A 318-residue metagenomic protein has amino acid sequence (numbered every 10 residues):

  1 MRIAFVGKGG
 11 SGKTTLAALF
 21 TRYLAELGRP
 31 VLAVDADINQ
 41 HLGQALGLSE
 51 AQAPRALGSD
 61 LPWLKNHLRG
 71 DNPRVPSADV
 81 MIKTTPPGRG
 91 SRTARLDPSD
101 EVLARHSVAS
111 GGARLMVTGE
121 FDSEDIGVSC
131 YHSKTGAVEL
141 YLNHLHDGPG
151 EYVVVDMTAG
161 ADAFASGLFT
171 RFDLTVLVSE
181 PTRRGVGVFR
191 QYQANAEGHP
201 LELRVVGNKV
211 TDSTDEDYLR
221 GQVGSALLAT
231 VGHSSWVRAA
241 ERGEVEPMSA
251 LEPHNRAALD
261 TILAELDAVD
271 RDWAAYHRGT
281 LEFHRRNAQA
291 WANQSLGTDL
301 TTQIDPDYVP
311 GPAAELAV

Functional and structural regions predicted by a protein language model:
F5: Hydrophobic anchor at the beta1->P-loop junction of P-loop NTPases
G9-G10: Walker A (P-loop) phosphate-binding loop of P-loop NTPases
K13: Conserved lysine of the Walker
L16: Hydrophobic positions on the alpha1 helix immediately C-terminal to the Walker A/P-loop
L19, E26-L27, V128-G243, S249: Conserved catalytic-core segment of NTP-binding enzymes
A25-A109: N-terminal phosphate/diphosphate-binding loop that engages ATP/GTP or pyrophosphate donors across diverse enzyme folds
S91-V108, L115-V155: Cytosolic-facing regulatory segments adjacent to core modules
G198-V318: C-terminal lobe/tail of nucleotide-utilizing enzymes
